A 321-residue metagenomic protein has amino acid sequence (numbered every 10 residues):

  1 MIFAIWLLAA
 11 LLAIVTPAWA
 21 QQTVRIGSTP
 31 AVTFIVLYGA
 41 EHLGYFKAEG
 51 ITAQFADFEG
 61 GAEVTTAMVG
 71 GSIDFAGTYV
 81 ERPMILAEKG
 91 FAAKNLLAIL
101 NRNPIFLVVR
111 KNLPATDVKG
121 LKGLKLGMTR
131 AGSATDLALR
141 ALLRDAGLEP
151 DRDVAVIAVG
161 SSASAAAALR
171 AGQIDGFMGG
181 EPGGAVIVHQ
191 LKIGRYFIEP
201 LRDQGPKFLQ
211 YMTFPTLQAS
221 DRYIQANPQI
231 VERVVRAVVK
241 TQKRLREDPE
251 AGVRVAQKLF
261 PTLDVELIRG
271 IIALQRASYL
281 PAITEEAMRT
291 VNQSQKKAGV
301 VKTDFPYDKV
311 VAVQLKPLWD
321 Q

Functional and structural regions predicted by a protein language model:
I2-V15: Bacterial N-terminal signal peptides
A20-D151, A155-G160, A171, D175-E181 (+4 more regions): Short, glycine-/small- and polar/acidic-enriched structural segments that line small-molecule recognition paths
A48, L201-Q210, R276-E285: Short, solvent-exposed loop/beta-turn-alpha elements that line the ligand-binding surface or hinge of extracytoplasmic
E49, N95, V253-V255, T303-F305: Short, hydrophobic secondary-structure boundary micro-motifs
E81-R82, S164-K258: Pocket-lining segment of extracytoplasmic ligand-binding domains
A146-G147, L191, F260, G299: A broad structural signal for alpha-helix termini and local helix breaks/kinks
Q225-K302: Secondary-structure end/capping motifs
Q293-Q321: Conserved C-terminal helix/tail region of periplasmic/extracytoplasmic solute-binding proteins
